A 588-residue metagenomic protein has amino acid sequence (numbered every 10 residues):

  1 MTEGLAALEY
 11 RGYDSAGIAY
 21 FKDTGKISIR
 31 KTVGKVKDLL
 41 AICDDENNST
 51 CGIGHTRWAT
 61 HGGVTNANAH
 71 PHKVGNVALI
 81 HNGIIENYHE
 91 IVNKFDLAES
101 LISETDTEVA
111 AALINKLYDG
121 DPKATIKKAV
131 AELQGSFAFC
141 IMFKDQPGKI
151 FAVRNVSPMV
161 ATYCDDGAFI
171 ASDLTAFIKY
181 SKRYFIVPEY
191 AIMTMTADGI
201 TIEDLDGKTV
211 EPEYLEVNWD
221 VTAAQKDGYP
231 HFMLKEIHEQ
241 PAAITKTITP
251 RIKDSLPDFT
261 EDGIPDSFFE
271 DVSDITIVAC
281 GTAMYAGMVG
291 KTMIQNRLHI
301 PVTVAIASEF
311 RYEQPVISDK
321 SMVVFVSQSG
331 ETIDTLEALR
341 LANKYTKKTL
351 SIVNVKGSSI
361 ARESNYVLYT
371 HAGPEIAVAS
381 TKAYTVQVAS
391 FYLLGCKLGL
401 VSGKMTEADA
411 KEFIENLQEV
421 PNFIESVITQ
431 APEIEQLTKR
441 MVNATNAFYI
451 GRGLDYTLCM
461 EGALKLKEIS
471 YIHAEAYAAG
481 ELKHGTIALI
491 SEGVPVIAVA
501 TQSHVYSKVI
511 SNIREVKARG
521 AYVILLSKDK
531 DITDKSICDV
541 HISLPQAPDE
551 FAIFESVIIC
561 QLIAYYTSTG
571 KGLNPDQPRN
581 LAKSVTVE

Functional and structural regions predicted by a protein language model:
M1-K226, P230, A242-S273, Y285 (+5 more regions): Conserved short alpha-helical segments that host acidic/polar catalytic motifs at enzyme active sites
D23-K26, G34-K35, W58-T60, V77 (+26 more regions): Short, glycine-/Ser/Thr-/acidic-enriched flexible segments
T50-A67, K253-D266, G290-V326, H473-L489: Glycine-rich oxoanion-binding loops at beta->alpha junctions
P71, F151-A152, Y184-F185, I192-T194 (+11 more regions): Replace "in large, NTP-powered and nucleic-acid-processing enzymes" with "in large, NTP-powered factors and other
S136-G167, L437, V442-E468, I510: Acidic/histidine-rich
Q240-I244, I248-T276, Y366-P495, S568-E588: Active-site phosphate/pyrophosphate-binding segments
E270-E419, V499-P545, I563, K571: Glycine-rich phosphate-binding loops that contact phosphosugars or nucleotide phosphates
Y522, I537, A547-E588: Generic C-terminus detector
